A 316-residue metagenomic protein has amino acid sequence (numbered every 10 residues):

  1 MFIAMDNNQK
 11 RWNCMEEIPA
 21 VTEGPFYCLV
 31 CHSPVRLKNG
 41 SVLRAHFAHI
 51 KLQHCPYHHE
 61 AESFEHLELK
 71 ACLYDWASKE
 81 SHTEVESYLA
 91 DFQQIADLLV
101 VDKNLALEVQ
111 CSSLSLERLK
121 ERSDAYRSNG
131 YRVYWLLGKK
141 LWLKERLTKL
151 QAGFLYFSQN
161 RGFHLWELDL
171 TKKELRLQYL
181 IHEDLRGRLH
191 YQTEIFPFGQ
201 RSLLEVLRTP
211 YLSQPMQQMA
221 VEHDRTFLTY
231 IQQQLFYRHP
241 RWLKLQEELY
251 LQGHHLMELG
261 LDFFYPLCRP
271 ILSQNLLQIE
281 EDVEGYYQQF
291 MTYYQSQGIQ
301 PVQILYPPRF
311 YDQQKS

Functional and structural regions predicted by a protein language model:
M1-K79: N-terminal cysteine/histidine-rich coordination modules
N7-N8, D102, L170-T171: Short acidic-glycine loop/turn motifs at beta-strand connectors
K10-R11, S33, F92-Q94, K103-L105: Short acidic/polar mixed-charge low-complexity motifs
S41, A90-Q93, L114, R118: Short secondary-structure boundary/capping elements
L73, L98-S115, Y126: Conserved catalytic cores of phosphodiester-cleaving nucleases, focusing on short active-site segments
Y74-Q93, L99-V101: A short acidic/basic microdomain associated with nuclease active sites
C111-W166: Catalytic cores of nucleic-acid endonucleases
L155-S316: Non-catalytic C-terminal interaction segments of nucleic acid-processing enzymes
